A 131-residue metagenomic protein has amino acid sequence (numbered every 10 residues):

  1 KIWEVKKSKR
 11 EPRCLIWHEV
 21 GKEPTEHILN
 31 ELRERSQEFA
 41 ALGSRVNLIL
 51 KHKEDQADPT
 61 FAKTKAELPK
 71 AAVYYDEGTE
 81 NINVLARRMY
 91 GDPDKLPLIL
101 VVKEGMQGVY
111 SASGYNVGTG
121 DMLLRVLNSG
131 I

Functional and structural regions predicted by a protein language model:
K1-C14, V20-G21, N30-E34: A short beta-strand-turn-helix
E11-P12, E26-L50, K65-A66: Conserved helix-turn-beta segment immediately C-terminal to the redox Cys motif in thioredoxin-like folds
C14-L15, I99: Hydrophobic beta-strand anchors of alpha/beta hydrolase catalytic cores
E19, K51, E104: Cofactor-binding loop segments of dinucleotide-utilizing enzymes, especially the Rossmann-like FAD- and NAD(P)+-binding
L50-H52, Y75: Residue-level recognition of beta-strand->loop/alpha-helix junctions
E54-T60: Short, charged/polar "capping" segments at the starts of alpha-helices and the immediately preceding loops
T60-L96: Short, internal strand/loop/helix patches that form the active-site neighborhood or redox-interaction surface
K95-I131: Thiol-/selenol-based redox modules, centered on thioredoxin-like and closely related oxidoreductase domains
